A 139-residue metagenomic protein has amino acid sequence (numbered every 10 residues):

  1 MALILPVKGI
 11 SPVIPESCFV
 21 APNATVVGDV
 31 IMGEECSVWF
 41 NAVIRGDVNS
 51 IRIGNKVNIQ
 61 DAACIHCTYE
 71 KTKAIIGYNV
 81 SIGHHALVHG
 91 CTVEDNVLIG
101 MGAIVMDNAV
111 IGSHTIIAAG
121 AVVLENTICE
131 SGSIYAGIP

Functional and structural regions predicted by a protein language model:
M1-I14, F19, N41, D47-Y78 (+1 more regions): Glycine-rich hexapeptide-repeat left-handed beta-helix
A24: Compact, Lys/Arg-rich rRNA/RNP-binding cores from ribosome-related proteins
V27-G33: N-terminal glycine-rich anion-binding loops that anchor highly charged ligand groups
